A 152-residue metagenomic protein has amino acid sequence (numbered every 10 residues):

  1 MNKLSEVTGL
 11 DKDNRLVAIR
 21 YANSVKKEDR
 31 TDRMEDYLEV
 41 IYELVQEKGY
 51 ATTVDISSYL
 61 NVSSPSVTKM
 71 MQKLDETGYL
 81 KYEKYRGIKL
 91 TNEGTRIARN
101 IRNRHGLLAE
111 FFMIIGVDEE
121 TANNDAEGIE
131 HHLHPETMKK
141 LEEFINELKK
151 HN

Functional and structural regions predicted by a protein language model:
M1-D13, E127-N152: C-terminal regulatory/oligomerization modules of transcriptional regulators
M1-T31: N-terminal leader segment of winged-helix/HTH proteins
S24-V62: N-terminal helix-turn-helix DNA-binding core of bacterial DNA-binding proteins
R33-D36, T52, E93, R104 (+1 more regions): N-terminal positioning helix adjacent to the helix-turn-helix/winged-helix DNA-binding module
T53-I88: Canonical helix-turn-helix DNA-binding module
Y59, I97, I114: Residues within the alpha-helical elements of helix-turn-helix
R86-H105: Basic, amphipathic "hinge/linker" alpha-helix immediately C-terminal to the N-terminal HTH DNA-binding motif
R104-P135: Arg/Lys-rich, alpha-helical DNA-contact motif
